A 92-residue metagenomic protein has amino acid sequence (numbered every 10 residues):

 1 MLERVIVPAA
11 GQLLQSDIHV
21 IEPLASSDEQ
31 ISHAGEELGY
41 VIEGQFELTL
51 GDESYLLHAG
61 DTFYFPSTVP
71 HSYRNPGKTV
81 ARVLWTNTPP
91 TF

Functional and structural regions predicted by a protein language model:
M1-E29, E36, W85-T91: A short glycine-rich, His/Asp/Glu-containing loop-to-beta-strand
L2, Q15, A34-G35, A59 (+2 more regions): A generic structural signal for well-ordered coil/turn residues at beta-strand boundaries that shape enzyme active-site
I6, G51-S67: Short acidic-glycine-tyrosine-enriched beta hairpin
A34-G51, G60: Glycine- and acidic-residue-biased ligand/ion/polar-headgroup-sensing regions
H58, S67-F92: Ligand-binding loop in jelly-roll beta-barrel domains
